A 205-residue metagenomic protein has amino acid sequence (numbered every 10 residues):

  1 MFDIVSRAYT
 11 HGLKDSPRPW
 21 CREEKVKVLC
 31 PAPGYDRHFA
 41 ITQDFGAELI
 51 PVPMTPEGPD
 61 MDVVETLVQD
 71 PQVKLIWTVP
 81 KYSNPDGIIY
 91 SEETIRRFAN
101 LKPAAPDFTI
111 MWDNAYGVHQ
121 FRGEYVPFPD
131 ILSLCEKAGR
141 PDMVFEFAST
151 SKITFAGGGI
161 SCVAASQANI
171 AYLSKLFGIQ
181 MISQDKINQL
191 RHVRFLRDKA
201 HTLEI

Functional and structural regions predicted by a protein language model:
M1-P106, G117-A138: Conserved core of the PLP fold type I
G12, S16, L75, T109 (+3 more regions): Secondary-structure transition/capping residues
D113: Glycine-centered flexible beta-alpha turn that most often forms the glycine-rich phosphate-binding loop
S133-I205: Conserved core segment of the aminotransferase class I/II
